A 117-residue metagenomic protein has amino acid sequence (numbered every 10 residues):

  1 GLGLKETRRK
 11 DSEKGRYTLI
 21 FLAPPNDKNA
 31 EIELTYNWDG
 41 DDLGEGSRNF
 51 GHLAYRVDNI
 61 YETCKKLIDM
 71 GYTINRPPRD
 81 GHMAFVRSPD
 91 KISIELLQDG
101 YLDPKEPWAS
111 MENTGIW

Functional and structural regions predicted by a protein language model:
G1-L2, E6: Conserved active-site alpha-helix within GNAT-family acetyltransferase domains
T7-D11, T18-F21, Y55, Y61-W117: Vicinal oxygen chelate
E13-G15, L43: Short glycine/serine/proline-enriched coil/turn segments at secondary-structure junctions
P25-N29, D39-D41, I60: Short, charged/polar surface micro-motifs in flexible loops or helix N-caps
A30, D42, D103-P107: Structured core of small recognition/catalytic domains
L43-G46, R76-P77: Short histidine-centered beta-strand/loop micro-motifs that create catalytic or ligand/metal-coordination sites
R48-H52: Eukaryotic phosphotyrosine signaling hubs
